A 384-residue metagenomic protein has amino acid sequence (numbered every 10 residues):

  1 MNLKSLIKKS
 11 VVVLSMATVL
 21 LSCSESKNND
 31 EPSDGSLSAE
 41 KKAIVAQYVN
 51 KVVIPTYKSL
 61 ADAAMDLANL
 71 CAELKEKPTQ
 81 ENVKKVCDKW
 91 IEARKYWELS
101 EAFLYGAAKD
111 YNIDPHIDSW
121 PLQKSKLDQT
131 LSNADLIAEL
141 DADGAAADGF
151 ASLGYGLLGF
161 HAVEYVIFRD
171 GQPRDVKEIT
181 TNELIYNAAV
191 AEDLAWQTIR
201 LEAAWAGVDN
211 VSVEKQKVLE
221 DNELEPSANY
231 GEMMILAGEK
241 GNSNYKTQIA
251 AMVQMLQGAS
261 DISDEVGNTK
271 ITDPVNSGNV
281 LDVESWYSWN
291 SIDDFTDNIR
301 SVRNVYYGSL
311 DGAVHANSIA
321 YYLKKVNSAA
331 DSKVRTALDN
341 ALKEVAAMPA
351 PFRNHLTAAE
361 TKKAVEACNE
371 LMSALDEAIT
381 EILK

Functional and structural regions predicted by a protein language model:
N2-L3, V13-I44: Bacterial Sec-dependent N-terminal signal peptides
K4-S5, Q80: Juxtamembrane/transmembrane-helix boundary motifs in multi-pass membrane proteins
S5-L6, R300: Short alpha-helical segments used as structural interaction elements across diverse proteins
E31-K384: Mature extracytoplasmic or organellar-lumen-exposed domains after removal of signal/transit peptides
